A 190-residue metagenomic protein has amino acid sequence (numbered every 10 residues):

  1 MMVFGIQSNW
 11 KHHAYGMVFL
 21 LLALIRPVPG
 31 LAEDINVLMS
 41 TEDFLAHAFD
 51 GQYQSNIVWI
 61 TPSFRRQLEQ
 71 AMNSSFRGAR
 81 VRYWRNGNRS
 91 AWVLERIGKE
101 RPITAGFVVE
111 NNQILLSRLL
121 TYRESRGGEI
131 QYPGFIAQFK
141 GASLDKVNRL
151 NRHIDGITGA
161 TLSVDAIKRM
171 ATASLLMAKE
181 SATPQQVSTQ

Functional and structural regions predicted by a protein language model:
M1-K11: N-terminal secretory signal peptides that target proteins for export/translocation
K11-L20: Sec-dependent N-terminal signal peptides
L24: Carboxylate-rich, polar loop motifs that coordinate divalent cations or form catalytic acidic clusters
L31-D155, T161, D165, R169-Q190: Flexible, solvent-exposed loop/hinge segments and secondary-structure transition points
